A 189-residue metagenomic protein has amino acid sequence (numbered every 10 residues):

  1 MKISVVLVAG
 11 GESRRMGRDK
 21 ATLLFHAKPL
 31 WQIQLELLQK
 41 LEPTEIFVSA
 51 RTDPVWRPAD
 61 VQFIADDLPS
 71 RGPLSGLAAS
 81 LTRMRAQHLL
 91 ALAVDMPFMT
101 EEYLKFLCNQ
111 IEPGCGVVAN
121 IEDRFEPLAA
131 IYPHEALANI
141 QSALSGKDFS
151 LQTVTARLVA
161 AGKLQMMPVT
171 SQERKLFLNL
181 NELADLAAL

Functional and structural regions predicted by a protein language model:
M1-L151, A156-L176: Nucleotide and nucleotide-moiety/phosphate-recognizing core
R174-L189: Glycine-rich phosphate/pyrophosphate-binding loop and the adjoining helix
